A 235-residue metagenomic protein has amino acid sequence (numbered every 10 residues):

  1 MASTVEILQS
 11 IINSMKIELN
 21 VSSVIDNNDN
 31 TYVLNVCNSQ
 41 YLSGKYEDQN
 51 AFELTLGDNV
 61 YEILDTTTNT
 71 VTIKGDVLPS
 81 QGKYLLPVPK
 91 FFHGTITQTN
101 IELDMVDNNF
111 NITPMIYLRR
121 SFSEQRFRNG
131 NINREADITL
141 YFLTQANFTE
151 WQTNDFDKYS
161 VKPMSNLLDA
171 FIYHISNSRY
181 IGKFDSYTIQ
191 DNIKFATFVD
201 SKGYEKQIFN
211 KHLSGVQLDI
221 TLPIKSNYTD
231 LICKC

Functional and structural regions predicted by a protein language model:
M1-E18, E124-R134, I181-C235: Short, charged interaction patches at domain edges and termini
S3-I7, Y159-L167, F171: Short amphipathic alpha-helical segments
V21-D29, C37-K45, T55-N100: Small/polar beta-strand repeat architecture
E47-A51: Loop/turn positions that initiate beta-strands
G75, F142-A146, I220-I224: Short beta-strand-to-loop capping motifs
P89-D155, A196-H212, D230-I232: Short, solvent-exposed beta-alpha or beta-beta edge segments that form flexible loop/patches at the rim of ligand
F148-E150, Y159, S176-S178, G182 (+1 more regions): Subunit-assembly interface segments of extracellular/virion macromolecular structures
M164-Y187: Acidic, metal/cofactor-coordinating or nucleic-acid-engaging core segments within structured domains
